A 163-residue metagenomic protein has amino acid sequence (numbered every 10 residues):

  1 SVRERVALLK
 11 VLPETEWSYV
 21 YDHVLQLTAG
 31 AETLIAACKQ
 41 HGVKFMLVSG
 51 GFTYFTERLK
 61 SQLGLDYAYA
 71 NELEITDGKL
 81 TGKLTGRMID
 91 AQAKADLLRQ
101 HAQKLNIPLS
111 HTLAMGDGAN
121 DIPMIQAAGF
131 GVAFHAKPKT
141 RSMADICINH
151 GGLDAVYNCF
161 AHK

Functional and structural regions predicted by a protein language model:
S1-R3: A phosphate-binding glycine/aspartate-rich beta-alpha loop in the early core of alpha/beta enzymes
K10, E14-K163: C-terminal cap/substrate-recognition subdomain and adjoining C-terminal extension of metal-dependent phosphatase-like
